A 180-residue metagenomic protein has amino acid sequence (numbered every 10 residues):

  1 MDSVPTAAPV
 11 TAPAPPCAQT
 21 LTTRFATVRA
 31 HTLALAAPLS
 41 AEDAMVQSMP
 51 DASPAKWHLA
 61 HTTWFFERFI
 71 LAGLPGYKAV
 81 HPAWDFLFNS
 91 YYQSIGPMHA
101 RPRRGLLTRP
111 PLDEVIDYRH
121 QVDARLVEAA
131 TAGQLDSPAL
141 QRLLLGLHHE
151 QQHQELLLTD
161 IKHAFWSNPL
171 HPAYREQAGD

Functional and structural regions predicted by a protein language model:
D2-A44: N-terminal regions that are enriched for targeting/export leaders and immediately downstream pro/stem segments
A12-P16, R103-P110, S137: Short coil/turn segments at secondary-structure junctions
L21-R24, V28, V115-Y118, V122 (+2 more regions): Amphipathic alpha-helix face/heptad-repeat signature
T22, E42-P97, T131-D180: Short, contiguous alpha-helical
R29-A41, Q93-H99, D123-T131: Active-site-adjacent bridging/hinge elements
S40, P54, T108-L112: Helix N-cap and loop-to-helix transition residues
M98-E114, L145: Short His/Asp/Glu-rich catalytic/ion-coordination signatures at enzyme active sites or charged loops
D113-L135: Mature extracytoplasmic enzyme cores
